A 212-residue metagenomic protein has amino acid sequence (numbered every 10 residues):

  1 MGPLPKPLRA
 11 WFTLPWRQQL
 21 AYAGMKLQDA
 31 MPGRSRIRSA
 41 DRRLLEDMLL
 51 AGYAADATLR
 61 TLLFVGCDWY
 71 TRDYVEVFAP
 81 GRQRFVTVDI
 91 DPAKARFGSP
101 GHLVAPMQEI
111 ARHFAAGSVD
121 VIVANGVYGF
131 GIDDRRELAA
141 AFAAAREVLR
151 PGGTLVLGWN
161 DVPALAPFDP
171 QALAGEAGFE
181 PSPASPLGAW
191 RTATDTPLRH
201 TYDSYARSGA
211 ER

Functional and structural regions predicted by a protein language model:
G2-T58: Class I SAM-dependent methyltransferase Rossmann-like catalytic core, especially the SAM/SAH-binding loop
T61-A111: Class I SAM-dependent methyltransferase SAM/SAH-binding core
D68-Y70, N160-L165: Short "lid" loop at the C-terminus of a central beta-strand within the Rossmann-like core of SAM-dependent
Q108-V123: A short acidic, Gly/Pro-enriched loop at the edge of an enzyme's catalytic core that lines a small-molecule cofactor
D120-R135: A short SAM/SAH-binding and catalytic strip from SAM-dependent methyltransferases
R136-P151: A short glycine-rich, Lys/Arg-flanked "PGG" loop and its adjoining helix->strand segment in the class I
L149-N160: Conserved beta-strand signature within the Rossmann-like core of class I S-adenosyl-L-methionine
A166-R212: Class I S-adenosyl-L-methionine
